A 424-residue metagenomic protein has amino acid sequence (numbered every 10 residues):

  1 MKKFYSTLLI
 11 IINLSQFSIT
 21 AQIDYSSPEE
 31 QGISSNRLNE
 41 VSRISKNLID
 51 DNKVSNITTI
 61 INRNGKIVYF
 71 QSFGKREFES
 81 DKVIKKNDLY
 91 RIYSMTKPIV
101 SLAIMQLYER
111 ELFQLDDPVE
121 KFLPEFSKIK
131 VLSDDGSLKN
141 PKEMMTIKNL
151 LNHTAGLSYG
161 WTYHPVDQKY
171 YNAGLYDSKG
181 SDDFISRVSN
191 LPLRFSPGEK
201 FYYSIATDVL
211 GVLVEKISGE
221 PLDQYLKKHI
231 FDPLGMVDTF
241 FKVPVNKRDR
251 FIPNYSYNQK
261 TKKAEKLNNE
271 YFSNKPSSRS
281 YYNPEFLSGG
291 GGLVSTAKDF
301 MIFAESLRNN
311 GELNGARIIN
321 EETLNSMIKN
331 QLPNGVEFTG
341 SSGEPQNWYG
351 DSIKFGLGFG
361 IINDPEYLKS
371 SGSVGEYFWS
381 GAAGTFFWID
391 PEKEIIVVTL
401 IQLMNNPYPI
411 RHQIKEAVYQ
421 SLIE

Functional and structural regions predicted by a protein language model:
M1-I23: Bacterial Sec-dependent N-terminal signal peptides
S27-I92, K128-D134, Y408, E416: Short, conserved catalytic-motif segment at the N-terminal edge
S42-S45, G65, D88-V119, T207-E215 (+2 more regions): Active-site SXXK
I61-N64, E120-I129, L324-S326: Acidic helix-start/capping segments at beta-turn-to-alpha-helix junctions
I129-S371: Short, surface-exposed loop or secondary-structure junction motifs that flank catalytic or metal-binding residues
P365-E392: Low-complexity, glycine/alanine/valine/leucine- and proline-rich hydrophobic stretches
F387-I389, E394-L403: Short, well-ordered beta-strand elements
